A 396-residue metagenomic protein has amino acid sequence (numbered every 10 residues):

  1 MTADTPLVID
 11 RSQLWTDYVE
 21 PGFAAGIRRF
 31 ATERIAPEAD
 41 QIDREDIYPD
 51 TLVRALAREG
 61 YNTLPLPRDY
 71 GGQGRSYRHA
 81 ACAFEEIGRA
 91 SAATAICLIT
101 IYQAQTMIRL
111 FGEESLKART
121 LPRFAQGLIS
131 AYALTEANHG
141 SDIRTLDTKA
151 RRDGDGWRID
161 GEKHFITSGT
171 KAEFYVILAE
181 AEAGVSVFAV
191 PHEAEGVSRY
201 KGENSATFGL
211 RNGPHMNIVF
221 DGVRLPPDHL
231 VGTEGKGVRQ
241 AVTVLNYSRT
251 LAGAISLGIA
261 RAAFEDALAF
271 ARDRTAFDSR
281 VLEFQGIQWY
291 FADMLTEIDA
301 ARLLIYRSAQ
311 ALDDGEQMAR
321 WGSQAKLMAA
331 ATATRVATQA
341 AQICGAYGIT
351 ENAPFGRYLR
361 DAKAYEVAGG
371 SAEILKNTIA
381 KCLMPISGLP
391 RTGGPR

Functional and structural regions predicted by a protein language model:
M1-A90, T94, F111-L116, Q126-G127 (+3 more regions): Alpha-helical interface subdomain recognition
G60, A81-G88, A181-E182, V190-E195 (+1 more regions): Short Ser/Thr-interspersed hydrophobic loop/turn segments at strand-loop and sheet-helix junctions that line or gate
R75, D142-R144, S168-A172, L210-N212: Short glycine/proline-enriched turns and hinge-like loops at secondary-structure junctions
Q126-T135: A short, Trp-centered hydrophobic/proline-enriched beta-strand micro-motif
N138-K149: Active-site-adjacent elements of ketosynthase-type condensing enzymes
T145-D147, E195-R224: Flexible, small-/acidic-enriched active-site or ligand-binding loops
D160-Y200: A short core secondary-structure module
M216-T243: A short, charged helix-loop
